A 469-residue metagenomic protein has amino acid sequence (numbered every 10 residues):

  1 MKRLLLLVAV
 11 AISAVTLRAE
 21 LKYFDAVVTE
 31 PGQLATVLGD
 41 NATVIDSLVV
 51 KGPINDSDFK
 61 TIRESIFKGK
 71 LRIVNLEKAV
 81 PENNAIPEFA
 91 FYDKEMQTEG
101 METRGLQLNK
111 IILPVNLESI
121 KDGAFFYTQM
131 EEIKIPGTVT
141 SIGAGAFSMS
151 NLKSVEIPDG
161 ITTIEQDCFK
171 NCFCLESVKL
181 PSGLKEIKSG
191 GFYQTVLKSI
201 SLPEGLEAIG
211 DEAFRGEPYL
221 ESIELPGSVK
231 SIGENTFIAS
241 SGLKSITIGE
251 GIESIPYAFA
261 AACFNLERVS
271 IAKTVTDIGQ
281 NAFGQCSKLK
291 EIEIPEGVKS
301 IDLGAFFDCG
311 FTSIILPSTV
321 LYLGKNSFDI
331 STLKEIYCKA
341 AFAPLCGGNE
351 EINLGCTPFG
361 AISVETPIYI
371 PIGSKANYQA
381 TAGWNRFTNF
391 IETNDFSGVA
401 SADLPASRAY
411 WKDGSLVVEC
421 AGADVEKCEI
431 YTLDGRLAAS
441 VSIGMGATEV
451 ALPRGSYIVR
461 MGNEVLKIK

Functional and structural regions predicted by a protein language model:
M1-K22: Bacterial Sec-dependent N-terminal signal peptides
R18-Y23, I391-A406: Low-complexity, Pro/Thr/Ser/Gly/Ala-rich linker/spacer regions in secreted, extracellular modular proteins
L21-T29, D46-I54, K70-N84, Q97-S119 (+12 more regions): Structural signature of tandem-repeat unit edges
A26-I45, L433, A438: Acidic Gly/Asp/Thr-rich repetitive segments characteristic of extracellular carbohydrate-active and adhesion proteins
G32-N41, S57-I66, A85-A90, D122-G123 (+4 more regions): Short, T/G/N/S-enriched strand-turn elements that build extracellular solenoid repeat scaffolds
F89-A90, K121-A124, G143-A146, E165-C168 (+8 more regions): Consensus positions within tandem repeat domains that build extended binding/scaffold surfaces
E350-E351, C356-F396: Membrane-proximal C-terminal cap and juxtamembrane stalk of leucine-rich repeat ectodomains
A400-K469: C-terminal outer-membrane/trafficking sorting elements
